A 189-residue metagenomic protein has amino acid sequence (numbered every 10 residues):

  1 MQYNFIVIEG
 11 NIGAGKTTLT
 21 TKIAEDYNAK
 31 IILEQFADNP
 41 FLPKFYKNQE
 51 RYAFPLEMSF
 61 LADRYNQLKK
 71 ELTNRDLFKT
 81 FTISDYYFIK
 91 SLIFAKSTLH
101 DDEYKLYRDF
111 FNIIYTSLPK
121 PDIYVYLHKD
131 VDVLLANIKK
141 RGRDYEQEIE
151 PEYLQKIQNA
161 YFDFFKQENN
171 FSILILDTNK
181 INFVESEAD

Functional and structural regions predicted by a protein language model:
I8: Hydrophobic anchor at the beta1->P-loop junction of P-loop NTPases
N11: P-loop (Walker A) phosphate-binding loop of NTP-binding proteins
K16: Conserved lysine of the Walker
L19-T20: Post-Walker A alpha-helix
E25-D63: Conserved substrate/cofactor phosphate-moiety recognition/catalytic segment in nucleotide-dependent phosphotransferases
L56-P119: Glycine-rich phosphate-binding loop used to anchor ATP phosphates in small-molecule kinases, encompassing both
S91-N159: A glycine- and Lys/Arg-enriched "phosphate-lid" helix/loop adjacent to the NTP-binding pocket of small-molecule kinases
A136-E148, E152-D189: NTP-dependent small-molecule kinase module
